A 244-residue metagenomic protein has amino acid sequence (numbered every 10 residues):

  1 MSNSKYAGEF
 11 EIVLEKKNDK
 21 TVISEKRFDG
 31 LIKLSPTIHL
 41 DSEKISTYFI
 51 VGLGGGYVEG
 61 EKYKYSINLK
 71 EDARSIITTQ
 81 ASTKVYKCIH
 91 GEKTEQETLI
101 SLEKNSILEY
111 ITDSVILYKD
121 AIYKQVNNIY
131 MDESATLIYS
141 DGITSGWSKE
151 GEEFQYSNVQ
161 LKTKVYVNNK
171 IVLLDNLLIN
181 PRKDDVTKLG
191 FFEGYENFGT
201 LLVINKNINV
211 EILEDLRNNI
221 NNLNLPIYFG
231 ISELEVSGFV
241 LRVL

Functional and structural regions predicted by a protein language model:
M1-K104, L108-S114, K119: N-terminal, charged/glycine-rich beta-strand/loop interface patches
S4-K5, D41-E43, E92-K93, I100-L102 (+6 more regions): Solvent-exposed alpha-helices and their adjacent loops that cap or buttress functional pockets in soluble metabolic
V13, F49, S66-N68, L99-S101 (+5 more regions): Residue-level recognition of well-ordered beta-strand positions that form the cores of beta-sheet-rich folds across
G60-K64, E95-E97, I122-V126, N158-Q160 (+1 more regions): Transmembrane beta-barrel architecture of outer membranes
R74-I76, I107-L108, T136-L137, G199-T200 (+1 more regions): Structural motif
Q80, D113, G142, N176-L177: Surface loops and adjacent helix of pleckstrin homology
G91-E153: Internal, conserved structured core segments that host functional sites
I143, W147-L244: A structural signal for small-residue-enriched, beta-sheet-centric alpha/beta enzyme cores and oligomeric scaffold folds
